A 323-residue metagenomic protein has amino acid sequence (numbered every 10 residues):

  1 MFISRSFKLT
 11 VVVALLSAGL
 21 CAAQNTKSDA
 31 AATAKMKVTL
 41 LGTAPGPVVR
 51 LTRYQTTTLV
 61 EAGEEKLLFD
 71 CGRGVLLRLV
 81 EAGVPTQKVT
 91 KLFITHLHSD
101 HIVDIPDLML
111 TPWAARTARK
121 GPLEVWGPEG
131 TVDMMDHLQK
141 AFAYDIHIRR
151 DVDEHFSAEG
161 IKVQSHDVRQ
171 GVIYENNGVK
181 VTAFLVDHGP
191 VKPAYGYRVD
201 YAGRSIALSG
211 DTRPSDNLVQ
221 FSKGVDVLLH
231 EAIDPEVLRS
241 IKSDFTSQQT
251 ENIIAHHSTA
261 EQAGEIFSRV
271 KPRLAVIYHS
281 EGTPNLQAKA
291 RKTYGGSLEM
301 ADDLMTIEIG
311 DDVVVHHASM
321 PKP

Functional and structural regions predicted by a protein language model:
M1-K8: Positively charged n-region of N-terminal signal peptides that target proteins for export
F2, Q24-A207, Q287-V314: Binuclear metal-dependent hydrolase catalytic cores
K8-G19: Bacterial N-terminal signal peptides
T10, V103-P106, E261: Active-site phosphate/pyrophosphate-handling residues
S17-L20, A82, L108, K223 (+2 more regions): Hydrophobic alpha-helical membrane context
L76-R78, P190-V191, P214-N217, L238 (+1 more regions): A short local loop/turn or secondary-structure capping micro-motif enriched for an aromatic residue
Y195-G196, A202-A207, R213-M305: Cap/insert and terminal regions of metallo-dependent hydrolase folds
H316-P323: A polyampholytic, Gly/Pro-enriched intrinsically disordered region
